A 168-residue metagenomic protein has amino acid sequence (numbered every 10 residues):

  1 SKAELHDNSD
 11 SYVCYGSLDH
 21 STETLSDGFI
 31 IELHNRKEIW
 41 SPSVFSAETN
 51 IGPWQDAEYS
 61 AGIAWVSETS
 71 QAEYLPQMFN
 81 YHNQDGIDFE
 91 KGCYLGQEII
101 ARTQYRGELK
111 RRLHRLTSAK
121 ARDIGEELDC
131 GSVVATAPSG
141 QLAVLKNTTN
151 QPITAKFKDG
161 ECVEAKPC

Functional and structural regions predicted by a protein language model:
S1-C168: Basic, glycine/lysine-rich polyanion-binding surfaces/domains
